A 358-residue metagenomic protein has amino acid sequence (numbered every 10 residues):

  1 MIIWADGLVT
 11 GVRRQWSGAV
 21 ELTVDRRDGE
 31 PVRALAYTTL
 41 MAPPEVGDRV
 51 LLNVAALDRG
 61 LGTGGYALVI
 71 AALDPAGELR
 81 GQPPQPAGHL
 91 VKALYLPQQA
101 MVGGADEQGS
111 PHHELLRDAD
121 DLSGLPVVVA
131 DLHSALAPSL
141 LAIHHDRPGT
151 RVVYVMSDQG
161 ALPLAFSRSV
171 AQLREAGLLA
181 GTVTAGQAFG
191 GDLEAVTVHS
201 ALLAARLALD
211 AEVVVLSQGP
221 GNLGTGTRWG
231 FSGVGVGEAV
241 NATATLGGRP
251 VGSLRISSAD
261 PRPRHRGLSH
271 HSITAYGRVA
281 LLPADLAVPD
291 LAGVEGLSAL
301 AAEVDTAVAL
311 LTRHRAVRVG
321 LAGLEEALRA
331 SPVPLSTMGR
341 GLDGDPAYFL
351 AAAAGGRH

Functional and structural regions predicted by a protein language model:
I2-G124, R147-R151: Extended, charged alpha/beta regions that create polyanion-binding interfaces
W4, T38-E45, A130-S134, P138 (+5 more regions): Conserved active-site and cofactor/substrate-binding residues in soluble primary-metabolism enzymes
W16, A56-D58, V129-A137, D158-L164 (+4 more regions): Gly/Ser/Thr-rich loops at beta-strand to alpha-helix junctions that form or flank small-molecule/cofactor-binding
R49-V54, T312-H358: Extended hydrophobic packing segments that form well-structured cores
L61-G62, G149-R151, P250-R255, P261 (+1 more regions): Flexible, glycine/charged-enriched surface loops at secondary-structure junctions
A100-A195: Phosphate-binding glycine-rich loops and their immediate beta-loop-alpha structural context
T182-L202, V214-E325, D345-Y348: A structural signal for small-residue-enriched, beta-sheet-centric alpha/beta enzyme cores and oligomeric scaffold folds
A201-L209: Short, well-structured alpha-helical segments in soluble
